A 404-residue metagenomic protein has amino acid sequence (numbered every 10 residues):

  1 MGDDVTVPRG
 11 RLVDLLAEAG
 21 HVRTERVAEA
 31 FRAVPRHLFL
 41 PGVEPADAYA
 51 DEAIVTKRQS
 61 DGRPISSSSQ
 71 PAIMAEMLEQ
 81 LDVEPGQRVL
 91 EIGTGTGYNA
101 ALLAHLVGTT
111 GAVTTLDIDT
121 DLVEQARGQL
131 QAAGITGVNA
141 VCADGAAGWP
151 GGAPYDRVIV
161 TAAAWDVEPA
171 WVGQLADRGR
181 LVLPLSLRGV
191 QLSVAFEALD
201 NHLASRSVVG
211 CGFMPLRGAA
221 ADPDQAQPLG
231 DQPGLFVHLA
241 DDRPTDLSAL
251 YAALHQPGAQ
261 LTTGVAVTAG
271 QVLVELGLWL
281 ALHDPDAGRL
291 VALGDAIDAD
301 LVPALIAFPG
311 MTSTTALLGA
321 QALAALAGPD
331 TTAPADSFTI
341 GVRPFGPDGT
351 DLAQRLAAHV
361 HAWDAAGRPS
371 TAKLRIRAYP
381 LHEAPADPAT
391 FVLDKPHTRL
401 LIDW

Functional and structural regions predicted by a protein language model:
M1-G95, N99-L102, L106, L122 (+4 more regions): Class I SAM-dependent transferase core
L15, A30, A253, R355 (+1 more regions): Residues that form generic nucleotide/phosphate-binding pockets
R58-S60, L199-D200, D330-A335: Short, ordered beta-strand-loop transition motifs
E79-V182, S186-S193: Conserved nucleotide-cofactor-binding alpha/beta core module
W165-M311, L400-D403: Class I SAM-binding transferase module
D300-W404: C-terminal target-recognition/interaction regions appended to catalytic cores
